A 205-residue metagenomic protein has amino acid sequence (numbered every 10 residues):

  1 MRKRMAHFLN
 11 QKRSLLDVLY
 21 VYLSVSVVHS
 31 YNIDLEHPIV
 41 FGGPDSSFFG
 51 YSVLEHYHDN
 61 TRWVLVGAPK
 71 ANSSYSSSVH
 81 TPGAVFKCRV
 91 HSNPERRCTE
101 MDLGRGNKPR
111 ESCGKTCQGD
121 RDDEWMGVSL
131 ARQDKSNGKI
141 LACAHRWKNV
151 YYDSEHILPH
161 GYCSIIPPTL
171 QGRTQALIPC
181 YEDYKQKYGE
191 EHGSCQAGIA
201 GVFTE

Functional and structural regions predicted by a protein language model:
R2-E205: Conserved beta-strand/short-helix segments that make up beta-rich extracellular adhesion/recognition modules
